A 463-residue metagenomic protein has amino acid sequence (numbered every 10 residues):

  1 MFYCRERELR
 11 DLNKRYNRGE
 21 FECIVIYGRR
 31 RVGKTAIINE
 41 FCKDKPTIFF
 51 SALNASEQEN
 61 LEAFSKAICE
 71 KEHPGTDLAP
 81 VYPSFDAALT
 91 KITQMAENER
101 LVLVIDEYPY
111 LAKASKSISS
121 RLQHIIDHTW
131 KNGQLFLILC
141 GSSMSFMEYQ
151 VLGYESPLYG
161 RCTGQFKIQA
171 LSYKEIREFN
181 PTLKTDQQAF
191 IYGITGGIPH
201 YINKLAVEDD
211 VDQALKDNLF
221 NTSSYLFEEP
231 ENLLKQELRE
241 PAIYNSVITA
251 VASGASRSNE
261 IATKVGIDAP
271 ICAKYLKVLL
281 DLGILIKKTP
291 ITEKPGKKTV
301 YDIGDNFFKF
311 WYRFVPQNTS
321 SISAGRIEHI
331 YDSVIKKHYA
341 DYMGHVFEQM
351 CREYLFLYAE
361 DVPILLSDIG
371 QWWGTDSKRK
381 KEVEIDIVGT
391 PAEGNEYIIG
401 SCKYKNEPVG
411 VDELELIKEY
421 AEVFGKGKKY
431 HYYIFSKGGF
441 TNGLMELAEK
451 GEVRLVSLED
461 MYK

Functional and structural regions predicted by a protein language model:
M1-E328, D332-S333: Phosphate-binding site recognition
I291, T299-K463: A cross-kingdom feature that marks ATP-driven nucleic-acid transaction machinery
